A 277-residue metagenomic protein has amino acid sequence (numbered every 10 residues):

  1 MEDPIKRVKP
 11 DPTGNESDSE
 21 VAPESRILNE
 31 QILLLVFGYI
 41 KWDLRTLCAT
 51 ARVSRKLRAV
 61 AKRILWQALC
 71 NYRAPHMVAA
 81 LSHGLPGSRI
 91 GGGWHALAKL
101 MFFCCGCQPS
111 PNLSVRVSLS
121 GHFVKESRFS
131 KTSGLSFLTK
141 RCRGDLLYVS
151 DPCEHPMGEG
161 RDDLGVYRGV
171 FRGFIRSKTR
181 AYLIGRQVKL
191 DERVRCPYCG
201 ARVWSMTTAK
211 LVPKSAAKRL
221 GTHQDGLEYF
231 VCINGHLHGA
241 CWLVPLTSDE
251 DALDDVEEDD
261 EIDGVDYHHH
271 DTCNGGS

Functional and structural regions predicted by a protein language model:
M1-I27, L35, Y39, R63 (+2 more regions): CRL adaptor-proximal regions
K9, K56-R58, R89, K99: Basic side chains
S17-D18, Q31-L34, G38, T50 (+2 more regions): Generic alpha-helix detector with strongest preference for long hydrophobic helices that associate with membranes
E20-E24, L44, H223: Short, solvent-exposed segments of well-ordered alpha helices
I27-A61, W66: Short hydrophobic alpha-helical "box" of cullin-RING ligase substrate receptors that recruits the CRL scaffold
Q67-S277: Substrate-receptor adaptors of ubiquitin E3 ligases
